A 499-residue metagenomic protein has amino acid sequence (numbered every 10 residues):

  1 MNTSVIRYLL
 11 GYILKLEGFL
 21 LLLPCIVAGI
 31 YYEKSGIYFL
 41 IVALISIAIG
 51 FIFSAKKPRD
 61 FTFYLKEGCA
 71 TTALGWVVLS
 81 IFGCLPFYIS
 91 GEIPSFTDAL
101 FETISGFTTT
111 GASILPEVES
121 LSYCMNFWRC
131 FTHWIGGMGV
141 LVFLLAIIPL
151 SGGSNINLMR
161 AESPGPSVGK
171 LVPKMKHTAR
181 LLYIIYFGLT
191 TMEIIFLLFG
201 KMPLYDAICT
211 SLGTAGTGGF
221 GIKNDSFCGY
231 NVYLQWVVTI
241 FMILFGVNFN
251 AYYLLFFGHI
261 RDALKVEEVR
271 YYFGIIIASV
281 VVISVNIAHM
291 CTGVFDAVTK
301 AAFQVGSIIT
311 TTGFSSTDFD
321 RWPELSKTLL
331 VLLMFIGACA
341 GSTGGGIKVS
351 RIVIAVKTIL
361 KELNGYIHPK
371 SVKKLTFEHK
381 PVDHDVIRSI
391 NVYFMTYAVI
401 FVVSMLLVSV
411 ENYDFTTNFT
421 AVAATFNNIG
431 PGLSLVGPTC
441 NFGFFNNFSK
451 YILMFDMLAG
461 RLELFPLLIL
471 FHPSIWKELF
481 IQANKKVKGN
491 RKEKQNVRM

Functional and structural regions predicted by a protein language model:
M1-M499: Membrane-proximal intracellular helices of multi-pass ion channels
